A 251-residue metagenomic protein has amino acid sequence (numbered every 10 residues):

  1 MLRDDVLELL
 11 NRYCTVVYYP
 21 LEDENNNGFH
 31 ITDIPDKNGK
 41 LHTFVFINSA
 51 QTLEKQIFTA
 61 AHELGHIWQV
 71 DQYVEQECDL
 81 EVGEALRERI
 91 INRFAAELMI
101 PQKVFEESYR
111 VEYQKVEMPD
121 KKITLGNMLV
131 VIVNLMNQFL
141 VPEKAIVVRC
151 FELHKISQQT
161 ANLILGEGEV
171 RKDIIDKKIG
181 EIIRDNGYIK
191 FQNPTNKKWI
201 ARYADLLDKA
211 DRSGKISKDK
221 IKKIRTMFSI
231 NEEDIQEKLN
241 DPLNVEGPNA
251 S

Functional and structural regions predicted by a protein language model:
M1-S251: Active-site hotspot residues in diverse enzymes, especially metal/ion-binding acidic/histidine motifs
